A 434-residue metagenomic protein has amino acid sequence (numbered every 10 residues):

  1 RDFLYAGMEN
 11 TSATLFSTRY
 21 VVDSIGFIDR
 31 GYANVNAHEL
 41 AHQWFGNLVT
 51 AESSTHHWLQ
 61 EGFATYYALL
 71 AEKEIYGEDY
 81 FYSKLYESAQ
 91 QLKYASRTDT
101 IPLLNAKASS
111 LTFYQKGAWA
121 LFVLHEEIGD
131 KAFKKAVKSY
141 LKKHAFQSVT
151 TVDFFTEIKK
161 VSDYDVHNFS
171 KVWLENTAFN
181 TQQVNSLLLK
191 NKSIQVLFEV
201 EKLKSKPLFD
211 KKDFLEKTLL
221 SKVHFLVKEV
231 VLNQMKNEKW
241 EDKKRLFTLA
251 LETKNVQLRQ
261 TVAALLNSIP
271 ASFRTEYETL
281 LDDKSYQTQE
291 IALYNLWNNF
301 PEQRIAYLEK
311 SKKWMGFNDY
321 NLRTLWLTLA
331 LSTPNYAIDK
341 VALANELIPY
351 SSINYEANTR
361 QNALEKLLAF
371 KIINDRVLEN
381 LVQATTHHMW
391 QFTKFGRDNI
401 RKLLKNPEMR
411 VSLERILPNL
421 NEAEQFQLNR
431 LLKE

Functional and structural regions predicted by a protein language model:
R1, F27-R30, P102-A108, L141 (+3 more regions): Active-site-adjacent structural elements in folded domains
R1-H56, Y67, A71, D99 (+3 more regions): Juxtacatalytic substrate-recognition/specificity segment
G26-G31, V35, S54, W58 (+11 more regions): Soluble non-cytosolic domains of exported or imported proteins
G31, V35, E39, L59-Y66 (+8 more regions): Extracytoplasmic/secreted proteins, especially bacterial periplasmic and envelope-associated proteins
F45-V49, A68-Y76, H125-E126, F133 (+7 more regions): Sec-exported extracytoplasmic/periplasmic mature domains
T55-F122, E126-E127, H144, V161 (+2 more regions): Acidic/His/Gly-enriched intrinsically disordered linker/tail segments that often contain short helix/coil "MoRF-like"
S148-D282, T288-P301, E408, E424-E434: Beta/coil-rich, acidic/histidine-enriched accessory regions frequently appended to metallopeptidases
V223, V227, K254-L258, E276-E434: Long, helix-rich interaction regions
